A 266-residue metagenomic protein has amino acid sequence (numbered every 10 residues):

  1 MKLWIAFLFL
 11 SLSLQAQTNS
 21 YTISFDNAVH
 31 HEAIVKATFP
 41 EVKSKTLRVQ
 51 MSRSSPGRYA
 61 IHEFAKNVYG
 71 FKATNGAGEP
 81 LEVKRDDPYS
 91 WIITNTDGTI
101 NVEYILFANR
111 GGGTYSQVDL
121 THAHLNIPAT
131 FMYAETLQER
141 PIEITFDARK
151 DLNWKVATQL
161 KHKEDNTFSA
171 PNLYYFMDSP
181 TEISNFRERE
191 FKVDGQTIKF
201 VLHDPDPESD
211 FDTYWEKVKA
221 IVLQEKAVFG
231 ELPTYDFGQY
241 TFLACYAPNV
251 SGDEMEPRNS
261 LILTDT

Functional and structural regions predicted by a protein language model:
M1-Y21: Bacterial Sec-dependent N-terminal signal peptides
Q17-N27, A37-T38: Non-catalytic, glycine-rich low-complexity segments
F25-D26, G57-L120, A134-T136: A surface-exposed beta-strand-loop module
A33-A65, M132-A134, Q138-R149, V156: Surface-exposed beta-strand/loop patches in extracellular or lumenal glycoproteins
I34, V68, P88, T99 (+3 more regions): Extracellular structured ligand-interaction cores
F64-N67, F107, E139-A157, S169-Y175 (+1 more regions): Zn2+-dependent metallopeptidase catalytic core
E103-F186: Extended, low-hydrophobicity, Ser/Thr/Pro/Gly-biased non-transmembrane segments
R187-T266: Juxtacatalytic substrate-recognition/specificity segment
